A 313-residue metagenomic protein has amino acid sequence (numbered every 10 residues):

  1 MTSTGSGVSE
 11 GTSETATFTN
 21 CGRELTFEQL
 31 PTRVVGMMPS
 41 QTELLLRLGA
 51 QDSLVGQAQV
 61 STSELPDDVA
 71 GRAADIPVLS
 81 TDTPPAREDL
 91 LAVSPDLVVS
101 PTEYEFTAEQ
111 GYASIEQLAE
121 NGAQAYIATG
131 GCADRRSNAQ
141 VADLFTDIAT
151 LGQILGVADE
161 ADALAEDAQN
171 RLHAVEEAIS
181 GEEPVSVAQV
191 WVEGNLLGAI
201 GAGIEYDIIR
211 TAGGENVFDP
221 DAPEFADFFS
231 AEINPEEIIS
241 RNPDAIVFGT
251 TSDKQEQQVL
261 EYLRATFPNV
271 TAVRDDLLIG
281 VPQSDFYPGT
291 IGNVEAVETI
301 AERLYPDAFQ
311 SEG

Functional and structural regions predicted by a protein language model:
M1-Q29: Short, low-complexity disordered leader/linker segments with a strong preference for bacterial N-terminal type II
T17, E24, S114-G194, L277-G313: Extracytoplasmic substrate-binding proteins
N20-G22, P77-E88, P223-P235: Short helix-initiation/N-cap motifs at beta->coil->alpha
V35-V93, L97, T102-A108, G214-V217: A short, structured surface patch at a secondary-structure boundary
S40-E43, V60-S63, L97, E103-A108 (+5 more regions): Solvent-exposed loop/turn segments at secondary-structure junctions within structured extracellular/periplasmic domains
S63, T83, G201-F229: Alpha-helical, coiled-coil/dimerization segments enriched in small aliphatic residues
R87-S100, N234-F248: Proline-aspartate-enriched helix->loop->beta-strand connector
E105-E120, A245-Y262: A ligand-binding cleft/hinge motif common to bilobed small-molecule-binding domains
